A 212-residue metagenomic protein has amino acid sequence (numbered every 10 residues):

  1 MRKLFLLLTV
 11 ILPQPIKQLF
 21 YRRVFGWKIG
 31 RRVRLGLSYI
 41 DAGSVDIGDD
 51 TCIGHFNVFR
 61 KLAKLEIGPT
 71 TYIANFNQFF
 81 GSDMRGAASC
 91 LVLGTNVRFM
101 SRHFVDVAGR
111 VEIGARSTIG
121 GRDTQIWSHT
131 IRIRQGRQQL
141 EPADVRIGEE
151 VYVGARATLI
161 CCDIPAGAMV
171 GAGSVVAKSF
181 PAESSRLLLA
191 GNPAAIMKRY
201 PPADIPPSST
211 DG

Functional and structural regions predicted by a protein language model:
M1-R32, D50, R116, T130 (+6 more regions): Terminal amphipathic alpha-helical/low-complexity segments used for targeting or macromolecular assembly
F5, K17-Q18, G36, R102 (+1 more regions): Residue-level detector of alpha-helix boundaries and kinks
Y39-I40, G86, L187, S208: A sequence-level detector of short, solvent-exposed, charge-rich linear segments
I40-I47, C52-I164, S179-A182, N192-P193 (+1 more regions): Flexible, glycine/small-residue-enriched loop-and-beta-strand segment within the central core of proteins
M169-L187: C-terminal/domain-terminus segments
